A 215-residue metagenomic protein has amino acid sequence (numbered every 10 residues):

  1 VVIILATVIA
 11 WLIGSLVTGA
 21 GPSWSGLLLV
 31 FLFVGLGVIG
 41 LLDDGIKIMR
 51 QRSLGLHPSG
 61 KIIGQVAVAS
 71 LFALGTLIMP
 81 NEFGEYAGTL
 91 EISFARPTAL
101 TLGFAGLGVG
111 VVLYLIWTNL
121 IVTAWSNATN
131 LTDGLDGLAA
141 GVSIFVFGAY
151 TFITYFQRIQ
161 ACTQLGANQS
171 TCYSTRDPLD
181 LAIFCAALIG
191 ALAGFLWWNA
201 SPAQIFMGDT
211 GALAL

Functional and structural regions predicted by a protein language model:
I3-L41, F72-E91, L113-L215: Alpha-helical transmembrane segments
G19-V30, M49-G64: Membrane-interfacial loop-to-helix junctions in multi-pass inner-membrane proteins
K47-H57, F94-F104: Membrane interface segments of multi-pass transport proteins and intramembrane proteases
